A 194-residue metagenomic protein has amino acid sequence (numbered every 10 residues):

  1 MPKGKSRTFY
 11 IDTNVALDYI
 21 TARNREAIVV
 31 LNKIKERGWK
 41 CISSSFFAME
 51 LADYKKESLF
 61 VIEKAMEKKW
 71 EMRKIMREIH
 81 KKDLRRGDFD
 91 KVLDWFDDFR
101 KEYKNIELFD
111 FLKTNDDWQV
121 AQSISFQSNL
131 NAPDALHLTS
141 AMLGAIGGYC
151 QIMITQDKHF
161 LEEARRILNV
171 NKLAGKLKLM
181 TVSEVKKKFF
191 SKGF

Functional and structural regions predicted by a protein language model:
M1-K74, F194: Short, well-structured N-terminal submotif of metal-dependent ribonuclease cores
M1-T8, I124-L130, L138-T139, L143-F194: Acidic, PIN/NYN-like endoribonuclease modules and their adjacent C-terminal/linker elements
V15-A16, F47, D117, H137-S140 (+1 more regions): Alpha-helix capping/helix-boundary segments
S44, P133, Q156: Replace "coordinates the UDP/GDP/TDP-sugar" with "coordinates nucleotide-activated sugar donors
M49-E50, T114-Q119, S183-G193: A short acidic, often aromatic-flanked loop/helix-cap motif at beta-alpha or helix-coil junctions that lines enzyme
D53-E67, D98, T139-A145, E163-I167: Short regulatory "switch" loops immediately downstream of catalytic or recognition motifs within protein catalytic
E63-D94: Charged, glycine/proline-rich intrinsically disordered loops and linkers
R86-S128: Acidic catalytic patch
